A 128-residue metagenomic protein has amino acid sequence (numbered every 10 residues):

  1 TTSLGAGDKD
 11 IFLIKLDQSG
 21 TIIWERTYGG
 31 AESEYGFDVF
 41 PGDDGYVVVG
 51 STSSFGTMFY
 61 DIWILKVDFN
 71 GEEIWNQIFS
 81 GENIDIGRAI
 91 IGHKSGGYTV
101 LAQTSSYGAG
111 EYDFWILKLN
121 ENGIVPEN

Functional and structural regions predicted by a protein language model:
T1-N128: A sequence-level/structural motif corresponding to short, flexible coil/turn segments enriched in small polar residues
